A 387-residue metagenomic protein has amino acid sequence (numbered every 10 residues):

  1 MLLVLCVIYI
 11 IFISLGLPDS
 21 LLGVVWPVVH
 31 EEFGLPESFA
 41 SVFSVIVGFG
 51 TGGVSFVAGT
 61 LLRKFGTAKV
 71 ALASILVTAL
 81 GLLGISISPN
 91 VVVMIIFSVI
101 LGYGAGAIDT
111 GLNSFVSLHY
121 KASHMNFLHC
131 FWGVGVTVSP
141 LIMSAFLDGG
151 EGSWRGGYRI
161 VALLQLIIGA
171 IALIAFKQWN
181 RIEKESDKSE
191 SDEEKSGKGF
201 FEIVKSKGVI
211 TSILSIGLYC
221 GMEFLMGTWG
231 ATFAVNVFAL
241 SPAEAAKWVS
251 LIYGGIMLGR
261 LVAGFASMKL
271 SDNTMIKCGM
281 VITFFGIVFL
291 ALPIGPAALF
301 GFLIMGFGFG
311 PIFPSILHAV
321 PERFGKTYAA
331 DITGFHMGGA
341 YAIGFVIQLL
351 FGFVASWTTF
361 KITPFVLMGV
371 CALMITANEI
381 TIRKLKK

Functional and structural regions predicted by a protein language model:
S20, G48-F56, T137, Y253-L261 (+1 more regions): Residue-level signature of mid-helix packing/kink "hotspots" within the transmembrane helices of 12-pass Major
L22-G23, S206-S250, G254-M257: Extracytoplasmic gate region of multi-pass secondary transporters
G34, G66, I87-P89, A239 (+2 more regions): Helix-breaking motifs and short loop linkers at transmembrane-helix boundaries and internal kinks in secondary membrane
G53-V92: Conserved MFS/SLC helix-loop-helix module at the cytosolic interface between two early adjacent transmembrane helices
V54-T67, G259-S271, A355-S356: Helix-to-loop junctions at the C-terminal end of transmembrane segments in multipass secondary transporters
F97-F131: Cytoplasmic helix-loop-helix junction between adjacent transmembrane helices in 12-TM secondary transporters
F127-N180: Helix-loop-helix hairpin linking two adjacent transmembrane segments in secondary transporters
R323-F360: A late C-terminal transmembrane helix in Major Facilitator Superfamily
